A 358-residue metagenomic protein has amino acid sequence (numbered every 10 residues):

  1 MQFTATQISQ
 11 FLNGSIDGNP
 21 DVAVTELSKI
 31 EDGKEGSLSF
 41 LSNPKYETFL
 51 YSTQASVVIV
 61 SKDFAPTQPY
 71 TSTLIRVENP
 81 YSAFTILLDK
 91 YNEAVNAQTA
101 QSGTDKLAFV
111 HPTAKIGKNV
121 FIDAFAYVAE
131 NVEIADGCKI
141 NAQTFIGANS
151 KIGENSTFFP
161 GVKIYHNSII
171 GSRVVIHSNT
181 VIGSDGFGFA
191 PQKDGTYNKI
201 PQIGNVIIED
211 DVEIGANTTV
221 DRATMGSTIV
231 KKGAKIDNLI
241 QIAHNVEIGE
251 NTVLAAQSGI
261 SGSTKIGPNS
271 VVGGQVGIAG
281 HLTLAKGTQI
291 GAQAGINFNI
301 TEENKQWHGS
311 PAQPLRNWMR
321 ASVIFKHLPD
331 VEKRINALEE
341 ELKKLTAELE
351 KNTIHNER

Functional and structural regions predicted by a protein language model:
M1-L107, R173, N179-T180, D185-N198 (+2 more regions): Terminal amphipathic alpha-helical/low-complexity segments used for targeting or macromolecular assembly
F40, G103-P314: Structural signal for interior beta-strand "rungs" in well-ordered beta-sheet cores of soluble enzyme domains
